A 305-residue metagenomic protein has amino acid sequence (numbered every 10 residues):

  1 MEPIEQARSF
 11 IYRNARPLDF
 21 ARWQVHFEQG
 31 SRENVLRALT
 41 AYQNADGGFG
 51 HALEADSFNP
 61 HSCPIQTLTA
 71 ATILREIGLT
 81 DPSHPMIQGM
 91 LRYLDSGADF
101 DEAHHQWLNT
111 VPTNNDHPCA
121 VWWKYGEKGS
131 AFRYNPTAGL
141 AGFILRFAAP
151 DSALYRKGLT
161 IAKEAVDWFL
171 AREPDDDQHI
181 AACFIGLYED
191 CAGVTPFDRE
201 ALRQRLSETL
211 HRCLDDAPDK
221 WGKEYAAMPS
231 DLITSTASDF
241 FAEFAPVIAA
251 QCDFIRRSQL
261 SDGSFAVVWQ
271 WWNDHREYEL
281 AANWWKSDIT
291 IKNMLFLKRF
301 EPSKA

Functional and structural regions predicted by a protein language model:
M1-A305: Preference for long, amphipathic alpha-helical scaffolds in soluble/luminal domains and all-alpha bundles
